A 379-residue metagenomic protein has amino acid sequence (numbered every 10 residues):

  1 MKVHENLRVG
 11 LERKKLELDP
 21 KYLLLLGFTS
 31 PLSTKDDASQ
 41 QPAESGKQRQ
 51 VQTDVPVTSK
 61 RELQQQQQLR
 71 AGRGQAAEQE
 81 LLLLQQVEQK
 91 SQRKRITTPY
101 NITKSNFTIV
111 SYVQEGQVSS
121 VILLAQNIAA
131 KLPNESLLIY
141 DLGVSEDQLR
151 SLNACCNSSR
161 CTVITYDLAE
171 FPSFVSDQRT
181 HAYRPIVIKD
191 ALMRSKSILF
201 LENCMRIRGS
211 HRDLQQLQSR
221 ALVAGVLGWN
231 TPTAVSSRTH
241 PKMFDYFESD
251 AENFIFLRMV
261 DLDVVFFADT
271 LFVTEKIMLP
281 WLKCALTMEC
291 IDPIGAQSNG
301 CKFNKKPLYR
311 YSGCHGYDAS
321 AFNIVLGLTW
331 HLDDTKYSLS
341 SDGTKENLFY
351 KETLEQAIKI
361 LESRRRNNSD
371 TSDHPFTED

Functional and structural regions predicted by a protein language model:
M1-D37, P42-D379: Glycosyltransferase catalytic domains, chiefly GT-A lineage
